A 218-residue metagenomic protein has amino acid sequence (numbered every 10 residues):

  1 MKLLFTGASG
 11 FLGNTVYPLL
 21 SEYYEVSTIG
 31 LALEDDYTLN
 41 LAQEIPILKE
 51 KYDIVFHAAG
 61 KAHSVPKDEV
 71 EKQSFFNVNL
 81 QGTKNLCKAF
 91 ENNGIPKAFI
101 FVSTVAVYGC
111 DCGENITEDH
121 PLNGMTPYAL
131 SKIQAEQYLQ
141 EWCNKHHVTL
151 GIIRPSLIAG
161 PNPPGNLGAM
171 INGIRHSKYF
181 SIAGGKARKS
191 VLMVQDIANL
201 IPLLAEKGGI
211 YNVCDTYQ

Functional and structural regions predicted by a protein language model:
L3-Y23: N-terminal Rossmann NAD(P)H-binding glycine-rich loop of SDR-like oxidoreductase domains
L41-V78, N85, N92-N93: NAD(P)H-binding glycine-rich loop region in Rossmannoid oxidoreductase-like domains and their noncatalytic homologs
S74-G82, L122, T126, L130-I133 (+1 more regions): Glycine-rich NAD(P)-binding loop of the Rossmann-fold in SDR/ketoreductase-type enzymes
K84-P127: Conserved Rossmann-fold NAD(P)-dependent oxidoreductase catalytic core, especially the SDR/UDP-sugar
Y108-G109, G151-A169: Flexible, glycine-rich beta-alpha linker
M125-G151: Active-site Tyr-X1-5-Lys
G160, I182-A187, Y211-Q218: Glycine-rich Rossmann NAD(P)(H)-binding loop
P163-A169, A183-G208: Substrate-positioning beta->alpha
